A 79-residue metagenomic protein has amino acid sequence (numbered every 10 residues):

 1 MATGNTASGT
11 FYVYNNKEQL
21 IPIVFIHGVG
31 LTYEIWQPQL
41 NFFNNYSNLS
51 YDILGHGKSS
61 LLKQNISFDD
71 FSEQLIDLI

Functional and structural regions predicted by a protein language model:
M1-A2: Short, hydrophobic/aromatic-rich segments at coil-to-beta transitions
N5-N15: A short loop-to-beta-strand scaffold at the N-terminal edge of the catalytic core in hydrolase folds
G9-T10, Q19-L20, I76: Short acidic/polar mixed-charge low-complexity motifs
N15-S60: Conserved HGGG/HGGXW glycine-rich cap/lid loop of the alpha/beta-hydrolase fold
L49-I79: Active-site loop/oxyanion-hole signature of alpha/beta-hydrolase fold enzymes
